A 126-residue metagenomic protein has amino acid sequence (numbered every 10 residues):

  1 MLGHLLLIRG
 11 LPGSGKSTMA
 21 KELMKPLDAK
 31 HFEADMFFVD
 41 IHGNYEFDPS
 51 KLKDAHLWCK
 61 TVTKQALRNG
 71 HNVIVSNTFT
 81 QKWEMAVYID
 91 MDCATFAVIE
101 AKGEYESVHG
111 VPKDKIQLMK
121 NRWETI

Functional and structural regions predicted by a protein language model:
L5: Walker A (P-loop) ATP-phosphate-binding motif of ABC ATPase nucleotide-binding domains
I8: Hydrophobic anchor at the beta1->P-loop junction of P-loop NTPases
L11-P12: The conserved Walker
G15: Conserved glycine(s) of the Walker
M19: Hydrophobic positions on the alpha1 helix immediately C-terminal to the Walker A/P-loop
E22: Active-site signature of alpha/beta-hydrolase-fold catalytic machinery across serine- and Asp/Cys-nucleophile hydrolases
A29-H42: Short beta-strand-centered segment that lines the nucleotide-binding/catalytic pocket of NTP-utilizing
G43-S50, D54, K60-N72, T78-I126: Replace "adjacent to P-loop NTPase cores in ATP/GTP-dependent enzymes" with "adjacent to NTP-binding cores
